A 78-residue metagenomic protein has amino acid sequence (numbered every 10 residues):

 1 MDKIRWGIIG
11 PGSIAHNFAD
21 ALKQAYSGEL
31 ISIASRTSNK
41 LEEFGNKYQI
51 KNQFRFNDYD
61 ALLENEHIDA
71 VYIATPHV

Functional and structural regions predicted by a protein language model:
M1-Y48: N-terminal Rossmann-like dinucleotide-binding module
Q53-V78: Beta-loop-alpha module in the N-terminal Rossmann-like domain of NAD(P)-dependent dehydrogenases, especially those
